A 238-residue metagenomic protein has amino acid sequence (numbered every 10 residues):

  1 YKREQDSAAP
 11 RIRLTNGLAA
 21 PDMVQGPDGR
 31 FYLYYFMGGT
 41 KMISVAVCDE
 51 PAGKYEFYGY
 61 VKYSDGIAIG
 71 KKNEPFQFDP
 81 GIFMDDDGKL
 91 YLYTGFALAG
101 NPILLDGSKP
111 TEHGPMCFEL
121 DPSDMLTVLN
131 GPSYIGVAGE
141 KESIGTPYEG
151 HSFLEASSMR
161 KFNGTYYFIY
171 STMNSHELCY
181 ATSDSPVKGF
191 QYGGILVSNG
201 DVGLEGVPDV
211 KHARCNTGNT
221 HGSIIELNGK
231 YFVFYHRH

Functional and structural regions predicted by a protein language model:
Y1-H238: Carbohydrate-active catalytic/glycan-binding domains of CAZyme proteins, especially the secreted or lumenal ectodomains
